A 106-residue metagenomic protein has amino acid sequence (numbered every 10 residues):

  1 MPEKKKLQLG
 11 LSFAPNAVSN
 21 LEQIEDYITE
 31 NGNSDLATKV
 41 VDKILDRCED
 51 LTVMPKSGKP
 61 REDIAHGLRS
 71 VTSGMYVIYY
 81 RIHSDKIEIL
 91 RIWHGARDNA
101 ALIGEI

Functional and structural regions predicted by a protein language model:
M1-K39: Arg/Lys-rich, positively charged N-terminal/basic patches that mediate binding to nucleic acids
F13, E25-D26, T38-V40, D46 (+4 more regions): Alpha-helical transmembrane segments and membrane-interface helix-loop junctions in multi-pass membrane proteins
N31-S34, L51, A96: Residues at alpha-helix boundaries and the short loops/turns that link adjacent helices
D46, K56-K86: Basic/aromatic recognition patch in beta-strand/loop cores that engages polyanionic ligands
Y76, R81-I106: Enriched for short, Lys/Arg-rich terminal
